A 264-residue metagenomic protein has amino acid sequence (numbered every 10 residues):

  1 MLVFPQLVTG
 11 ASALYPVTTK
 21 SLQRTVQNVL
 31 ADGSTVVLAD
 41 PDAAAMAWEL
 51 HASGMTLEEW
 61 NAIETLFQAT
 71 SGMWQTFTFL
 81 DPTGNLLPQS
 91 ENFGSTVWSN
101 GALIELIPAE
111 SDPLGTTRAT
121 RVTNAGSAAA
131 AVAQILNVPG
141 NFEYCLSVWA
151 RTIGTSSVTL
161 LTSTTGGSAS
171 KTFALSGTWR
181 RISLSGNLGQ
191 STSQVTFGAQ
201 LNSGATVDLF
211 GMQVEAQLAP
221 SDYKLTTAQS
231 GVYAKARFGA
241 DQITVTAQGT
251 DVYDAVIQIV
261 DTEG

Functional and structural regions predicted by a protein language model:
M1-N85, T120-S127, N141, I153 (+2 more regions): Extracellular/virion structural assembly segments
H51-S53, S147-W149, L161, S185 (+3 more regions): Residue-level recognition of well-ordered beta-strand positions that form the cores of beta-sheet-rich folds across
F77-A102, M212, K224-Q229: Extracellular carbohydrate-recognition regions
Q89-G94, A128-T159, L184-G186, G211-Q213: Extra-cytoplasmic beta-strand recognition segments
P108-A130: Short carbohydrate-recognition loop motifs
G154-T164, V195-T196: Beta-strand acidic-aromatic groove motif in beta-rich domains, primarily in extracellular
T165-T192: Extracellular carbohydrate recognition and processing domains and analogous Trp-centered ligand-binding platforms
S183-M212: Extracellular beta-strand ligand-recognition surfaces/modules
